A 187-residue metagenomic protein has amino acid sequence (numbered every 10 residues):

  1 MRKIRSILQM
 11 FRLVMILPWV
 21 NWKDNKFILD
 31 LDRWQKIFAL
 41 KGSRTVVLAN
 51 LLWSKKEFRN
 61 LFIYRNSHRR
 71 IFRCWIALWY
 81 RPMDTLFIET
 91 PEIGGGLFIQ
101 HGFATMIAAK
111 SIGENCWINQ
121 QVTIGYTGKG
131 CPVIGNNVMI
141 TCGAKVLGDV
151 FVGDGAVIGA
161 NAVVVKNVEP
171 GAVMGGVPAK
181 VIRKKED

Functional and structural regions predicted by a protein language model:
M1-P82: Terminal amphipathic alpha-helical/low-complexity segments used for targeting or macromolecular assembly
Y80-I182: Structural signal for interior beta-strand "rungs" in well-ordered beta-sheet cores of soluble enzyme domains
